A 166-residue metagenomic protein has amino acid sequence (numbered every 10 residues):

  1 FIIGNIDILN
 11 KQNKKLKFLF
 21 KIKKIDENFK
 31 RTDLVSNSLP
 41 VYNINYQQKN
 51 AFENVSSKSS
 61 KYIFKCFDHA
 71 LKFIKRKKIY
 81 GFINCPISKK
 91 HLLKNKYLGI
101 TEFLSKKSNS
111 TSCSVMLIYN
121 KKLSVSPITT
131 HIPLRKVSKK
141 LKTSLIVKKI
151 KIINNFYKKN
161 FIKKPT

Functional and structural regions predicted by a protein language model:
F1-T166: Anion-binding alpha/beta catalytic cores of soluble intermediary-metabolism enzymes, centered on
